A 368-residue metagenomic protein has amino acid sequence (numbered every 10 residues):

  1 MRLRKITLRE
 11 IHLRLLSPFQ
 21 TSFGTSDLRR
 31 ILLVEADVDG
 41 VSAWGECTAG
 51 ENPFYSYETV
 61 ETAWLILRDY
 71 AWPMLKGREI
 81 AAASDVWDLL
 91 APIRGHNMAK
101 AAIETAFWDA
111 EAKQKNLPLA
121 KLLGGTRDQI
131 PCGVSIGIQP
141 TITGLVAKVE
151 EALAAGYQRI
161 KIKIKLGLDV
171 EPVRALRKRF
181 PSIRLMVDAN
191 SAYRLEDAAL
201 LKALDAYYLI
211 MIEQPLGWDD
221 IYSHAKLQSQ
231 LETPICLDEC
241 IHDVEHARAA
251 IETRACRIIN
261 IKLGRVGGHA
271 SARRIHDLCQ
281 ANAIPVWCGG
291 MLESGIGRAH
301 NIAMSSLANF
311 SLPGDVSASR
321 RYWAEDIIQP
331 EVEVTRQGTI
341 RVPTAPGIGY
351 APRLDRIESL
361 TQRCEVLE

Functional and structural regions predicted by a protein language model:
R2-L15, S26, I31, D39 (+1 more regions): Flexible C-terminal active-site loop/helix
L3, V34, G40, A71 (+9 more regions): Conserved, mostly hydrophobic/aromatic
K5, D37, S42-Q114: Metal- or metallocofactor-binding catalytic centers and their adjacent structured scaffolds across diverse enzyme
G45, C132-I136, I160-I162, L185-A189 (+5 more regions): Hydrophobic faces of well-ordered beta-strands that scaffold small-molecule active sites in alpha/beta enzyme cores
A49, L166, N190-Y193, L216-G217 (+3 more regions): Short, glycine/acidic-enriched loop or turn micro-motifs at the edges of active sites
A71, Y208, D219-C236, I241-T339: Shared catalytic-loop signature of beta/alpha-barrel
R94, E104-I136: Glycine-rich, aromatic-flanked loop segments that form ligand/cofactor-binding clefts across common enzyme folds
K121-L231: Metal-dependent enolase-superfamily TIM-barrel catalytic cores that perform enediolate-based chemistry
